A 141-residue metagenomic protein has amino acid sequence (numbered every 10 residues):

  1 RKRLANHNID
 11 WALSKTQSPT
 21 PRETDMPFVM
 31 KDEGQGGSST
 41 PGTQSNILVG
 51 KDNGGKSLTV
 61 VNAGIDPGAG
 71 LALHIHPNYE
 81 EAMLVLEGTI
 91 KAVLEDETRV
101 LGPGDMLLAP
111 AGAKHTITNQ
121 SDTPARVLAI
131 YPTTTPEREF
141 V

Functional and structural regions predicted by a protein language model:
K2-I9: Extreme N-terminal basic, low-complexity initiation segments that serve as generic localization/processing leaders
W11-A12, T16-L58, R138-F140: A short, N-terminal "cap"/entry segment at the start of jelly-roll beta-barrel domains of the cupin/DSBH fold
V61-H76: Conserved short histidine dyad/triad with adjacent acidic residue
P67, N78-Y79, E97, A113-K114 (+1 more regions): A generic "binding-loop/recognition-motif" signal
G70-A72, K91, L107, A111-T116: Histidine-centered metal-chelating micro-motifs
N78-E80, L84-I90: Glycine- and acidic-residue-biased ligand/ion/polar-headgroup-sensing regions
E97-A111: Short acidic-glycine-tyrosine-enriched beta hairpin
A111-P136: Ligand-binding loop in jelly-roll beta-barrel domains
